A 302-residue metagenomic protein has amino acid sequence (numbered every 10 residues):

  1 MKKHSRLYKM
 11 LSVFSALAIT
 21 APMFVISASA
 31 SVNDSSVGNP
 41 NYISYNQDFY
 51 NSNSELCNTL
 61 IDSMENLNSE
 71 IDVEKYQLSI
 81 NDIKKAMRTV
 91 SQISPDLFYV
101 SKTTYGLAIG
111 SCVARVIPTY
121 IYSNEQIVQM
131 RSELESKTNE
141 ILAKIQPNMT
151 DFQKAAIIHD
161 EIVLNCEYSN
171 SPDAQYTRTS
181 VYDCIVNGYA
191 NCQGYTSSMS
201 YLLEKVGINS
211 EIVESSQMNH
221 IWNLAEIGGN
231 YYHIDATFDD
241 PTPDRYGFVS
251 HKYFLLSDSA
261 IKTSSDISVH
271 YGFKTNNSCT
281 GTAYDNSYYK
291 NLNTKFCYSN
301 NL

Functional and structural regions predicted by a protein language model:
K2-S29: Sec-dependent N-terminal signal peptides of Gram-positive bacterial secreted proteins and lipoproteins
A30-M149, I261-L302: N-terminal accessory/pre-domain segments preceding catalytic cores
D72-E74, N165, S169-D173, V186-G188 (+2 more regions): Repeated polar recognition positions within modular binding domains
N124-C184: Secondary-structure boundary elements
C184, G188-N191, Y195: Secondary-structure capping and boundary motifs in well-ordered enzyme cores
G194-I261: Hydrophobic/aromatic-rich core segments of domains that either
